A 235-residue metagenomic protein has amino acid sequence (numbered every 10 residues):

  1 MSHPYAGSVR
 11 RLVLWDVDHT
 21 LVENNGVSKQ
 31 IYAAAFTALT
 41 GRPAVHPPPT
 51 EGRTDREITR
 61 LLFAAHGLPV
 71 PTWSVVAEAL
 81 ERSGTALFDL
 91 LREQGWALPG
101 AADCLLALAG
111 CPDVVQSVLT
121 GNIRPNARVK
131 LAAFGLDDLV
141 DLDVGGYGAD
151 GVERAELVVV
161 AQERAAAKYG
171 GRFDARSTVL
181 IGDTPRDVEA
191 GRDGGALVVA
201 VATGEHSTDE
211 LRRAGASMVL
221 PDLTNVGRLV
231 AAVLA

Functional and structural regions predicted by a protein language model:
M1-W15, H66, S177, R228-A231 (+1 more regions): Non-catalytic pre-domain segments flanking phosphatase-related domains
S2-E51, E57-F63: Active-site neighborhood of HAD-like aspartate-dependent phosphohydrolases
L14, F88-V118: Short, acidic loop-to-helix structural element flanking the phosphoryl-transfer center in phosphate-processing enzymes
T20, C104-F134, V144-V152: Substrate-recognition element of Asp-dependent hydrolases with the DxDx(T/V) motif
P47-E51, S74-A77, D138-E153: A short, structured active-site edge motif that brings together acidic residues
G146, M218-L223: Short acidic-hydrophobic, aromatic-tinged amphipathic segments that line or gate anion-handling sites
A155, V159-V188: Conserved Lys-Pro-Asp/Glu-containing loop-to-beta segment of HAD-superfamily phosphomonoesterases, centered on
L180-M218: Acidic, Mg2+-coordinating phosphoryl-transfer loop and its flanking beta/alpha structural elements, shared across
